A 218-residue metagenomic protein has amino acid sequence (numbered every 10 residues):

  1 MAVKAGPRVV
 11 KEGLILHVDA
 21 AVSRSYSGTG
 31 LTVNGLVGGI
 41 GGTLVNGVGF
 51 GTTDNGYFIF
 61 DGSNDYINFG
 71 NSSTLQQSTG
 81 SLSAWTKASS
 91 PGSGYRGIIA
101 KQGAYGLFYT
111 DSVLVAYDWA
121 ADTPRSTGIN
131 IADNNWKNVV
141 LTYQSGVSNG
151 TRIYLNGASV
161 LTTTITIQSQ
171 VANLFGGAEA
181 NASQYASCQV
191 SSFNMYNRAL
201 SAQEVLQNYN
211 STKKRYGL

Functional and structural regions predicted by a protein language model:
M1-N64, S192, Q203-L218: Extracytoplasmic low-complexity segments
G6-P7, Y105-F108, S183: Parallel beta-helix/beta-solenoid repeats that form elongated, surface-exposed shafts/blades used for receptor binding
V10-K11, Q77-S78, A132, I167 (+2 more regions): Extracytoplasmic/secreted proteins and extracellular or luminal domains
L16-A20, G35, G62, G80-S90 (+4 more regions): Short hydrophobic/aromatic patches on beta-strands that form ligand-binding or substrate-lining surfaces
L36-N64, S73-T74, S81-S93, K101-I167: Extracellular glycan-interaction surfaces
F69-N71: Surface-exposed, proline-enriched loop/turn segments that connect beta strands in immunoglobulin-like
T163-Q189: Flexible glycan-contacting loops in extracellular carbohydrate-active proteins
